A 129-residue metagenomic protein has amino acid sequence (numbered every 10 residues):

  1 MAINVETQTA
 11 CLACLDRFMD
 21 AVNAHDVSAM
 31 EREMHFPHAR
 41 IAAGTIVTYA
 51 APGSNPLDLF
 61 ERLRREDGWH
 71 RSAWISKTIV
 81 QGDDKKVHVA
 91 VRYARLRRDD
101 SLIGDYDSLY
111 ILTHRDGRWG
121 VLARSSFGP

Functional and structural regions predicted by a protein language model:
M1-F36, I41-A42, G53: Short, low-complexity N-terminal intrinsically disordered segments enriched in polar/charged residues
V27-T78: A solvent-exposed, acidic/Ser-Thr-rich amphipathic alpha-helical stretch
R71, K85-V87, G104: Residue-level preference for beta-strand/loop junctions
W74-V80, R92-R95, D107-T113: Hydrophobic/aromatic beta-strand elements that line small-molecule binding cavities or substrate pockets in beta-rich
I79-V87, T113-R118: A short, structured loop/turn motif at beta-sheet edges
V89-A90, L122: Beta-strand residues in well-ordered beta-sheet regions across diverse protein folds
I103-P129: Short beta-strand edge/turn micro-motifs at domain boundaries
